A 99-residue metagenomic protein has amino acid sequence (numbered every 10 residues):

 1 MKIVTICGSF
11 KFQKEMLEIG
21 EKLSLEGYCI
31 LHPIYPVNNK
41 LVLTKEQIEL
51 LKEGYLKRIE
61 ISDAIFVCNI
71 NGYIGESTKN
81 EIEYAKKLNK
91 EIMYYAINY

Functional and structural regions predicted by a protein language model:
M1-Y99: Conserved catalytic or regulatory cores that recognize and/or transform ribose-phosphate-containing ligands
